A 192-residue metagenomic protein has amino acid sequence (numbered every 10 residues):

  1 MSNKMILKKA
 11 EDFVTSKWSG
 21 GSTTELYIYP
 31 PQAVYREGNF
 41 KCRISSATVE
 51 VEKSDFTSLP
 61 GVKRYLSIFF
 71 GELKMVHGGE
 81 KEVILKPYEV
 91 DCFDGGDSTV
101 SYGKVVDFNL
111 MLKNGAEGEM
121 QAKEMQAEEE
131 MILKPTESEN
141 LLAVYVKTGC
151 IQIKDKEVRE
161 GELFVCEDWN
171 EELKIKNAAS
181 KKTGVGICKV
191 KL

Functional and structural regions predicted by a protein language model:
M5-E11, L26-V34, R43-L59, E82-G96 (+1 more regions): Conserved short histidine dyad/triad with adjacent acidic residue
I6-L7, T15-S16, G78-D97, A127-E130 (+1 more regions): Short acidic-glycine-tyrosine-enriched beta hairpin
S22, F40-S45, R64, F69 (+2 more regions): A generic structural signal for short beta-strands and their flanking turns/coil linkers
P31, G61-V76, P135-K154: Glycine- and acidic-residue-biased ligand/ion/polar-headgroup-sensing regions
L66, N109-M111, A143, V165-E167: Active-site scaffold segments
K86-G118, D168-L192: Ligand-binding loop in jelly-roll beta-barrel domains
